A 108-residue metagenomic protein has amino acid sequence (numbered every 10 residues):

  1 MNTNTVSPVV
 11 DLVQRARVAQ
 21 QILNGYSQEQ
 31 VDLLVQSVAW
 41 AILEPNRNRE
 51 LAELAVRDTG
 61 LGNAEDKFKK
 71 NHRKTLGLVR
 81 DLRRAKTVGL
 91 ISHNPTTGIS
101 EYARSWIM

Functional and structural regions predicted by a protein language model:
M1-I107: N-terminal Rossmann-like NAD(P)+-binding subdomain of aldehyde/semialdehyde dehydrogenases
